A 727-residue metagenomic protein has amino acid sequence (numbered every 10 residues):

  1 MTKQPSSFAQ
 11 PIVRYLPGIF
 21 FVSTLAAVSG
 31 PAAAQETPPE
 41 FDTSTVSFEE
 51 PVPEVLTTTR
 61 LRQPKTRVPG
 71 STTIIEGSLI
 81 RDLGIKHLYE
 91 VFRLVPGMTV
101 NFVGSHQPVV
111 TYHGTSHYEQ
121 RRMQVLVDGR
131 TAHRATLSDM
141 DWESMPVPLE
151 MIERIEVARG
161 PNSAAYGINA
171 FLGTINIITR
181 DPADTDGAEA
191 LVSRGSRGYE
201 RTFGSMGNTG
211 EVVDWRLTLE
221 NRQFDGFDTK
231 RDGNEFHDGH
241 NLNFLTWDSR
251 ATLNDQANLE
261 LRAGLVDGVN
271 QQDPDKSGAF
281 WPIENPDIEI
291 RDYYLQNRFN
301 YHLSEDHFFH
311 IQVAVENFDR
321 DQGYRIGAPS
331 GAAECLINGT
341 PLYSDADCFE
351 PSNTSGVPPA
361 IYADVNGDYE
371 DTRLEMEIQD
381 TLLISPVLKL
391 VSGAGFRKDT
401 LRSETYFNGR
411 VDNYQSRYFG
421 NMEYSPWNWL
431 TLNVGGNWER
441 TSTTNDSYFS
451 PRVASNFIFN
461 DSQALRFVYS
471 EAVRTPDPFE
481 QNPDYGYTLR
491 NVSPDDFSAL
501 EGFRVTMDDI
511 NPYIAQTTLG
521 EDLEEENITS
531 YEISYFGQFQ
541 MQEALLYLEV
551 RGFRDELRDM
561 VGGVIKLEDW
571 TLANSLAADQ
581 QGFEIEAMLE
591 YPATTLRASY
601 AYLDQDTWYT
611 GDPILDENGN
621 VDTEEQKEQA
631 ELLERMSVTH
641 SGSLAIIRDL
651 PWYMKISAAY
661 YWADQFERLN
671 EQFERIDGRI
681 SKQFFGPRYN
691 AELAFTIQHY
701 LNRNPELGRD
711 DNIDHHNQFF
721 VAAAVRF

Functional and structural regions predicted by a protein language model:
M1-A9, F21-I85, E90-R93, G207 (+2 more regions): N-terminal Sec signal peptide and the immediately downstream disordered periplasmic leader that contains the TonB box
T2, G207-T209, R250-T252, I288 (+3 more regions): Conserved C-terminal beta-signal and adjacent last beta-strands/turns of outer-membrane beta-barrel proteins
L61-P64, Y89-T131: Extracytoplasmic beta-strand/coil segments of soluble accessory domains associated with Gram-negative outer-membrane
T131-R159: Short acidic/polar hinge/loop motifs at secondary-structure boundaries that mediate gating or recognition
R194-Q223, D232-N270, D287-F308, L383-L390 (+1 more regions): Transmembrane beta-barrel wall of Gram-negative outer-membrane proteins
V212-T229, V266-G268, D321-G323, A328 (+4 more regions): Surface-exposed extracellular loop regions of Gram-negative outer-membrane beta-barrel proteins
V213, F308-Q322, I458, R466 (+3 more regions): Membrane-embedded beta-barrel scaffold of Gram-negative outer-membrane proteins
P386, V391, S425-N428, M541-V561 (+1 more regions): Gram-negative outer-membrane beta-barrel transporters
